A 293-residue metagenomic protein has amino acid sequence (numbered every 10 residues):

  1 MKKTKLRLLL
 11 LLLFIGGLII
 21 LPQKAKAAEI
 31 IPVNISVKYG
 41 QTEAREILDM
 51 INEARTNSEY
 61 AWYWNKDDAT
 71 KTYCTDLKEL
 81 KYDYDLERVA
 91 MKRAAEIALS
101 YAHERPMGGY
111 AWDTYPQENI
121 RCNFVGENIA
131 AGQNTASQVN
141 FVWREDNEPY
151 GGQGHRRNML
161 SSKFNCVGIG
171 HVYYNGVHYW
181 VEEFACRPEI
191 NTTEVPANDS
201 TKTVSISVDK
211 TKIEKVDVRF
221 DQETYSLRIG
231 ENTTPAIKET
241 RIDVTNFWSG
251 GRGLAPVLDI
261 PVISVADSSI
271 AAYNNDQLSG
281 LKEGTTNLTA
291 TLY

Functional and structural regions predicted by a protein language model:
M1-L9: Bacterial N-terminal signal peptides that target proteins for export
L9-I19: Bacterial N-terminal signal peptides
I19-E29: Sec-dependent signal peptide cleavage junction
A28-E118, R156, S162-V167: Short, well-ordered surface patches within globular domains
W62, K66-L77, E127, F141-G151 (+2 more regions): Surface-exposed intrinsically disordered loops and tails
K92-E96, P106-N191: A well-ordered secondary-structure block
H178-K210: Low-complexity, Gly/Ser/Thr/Pro-rich intrinsically disordered linker/tail segments
I206-Y293: Extracytoplasmic soluble-region selector
